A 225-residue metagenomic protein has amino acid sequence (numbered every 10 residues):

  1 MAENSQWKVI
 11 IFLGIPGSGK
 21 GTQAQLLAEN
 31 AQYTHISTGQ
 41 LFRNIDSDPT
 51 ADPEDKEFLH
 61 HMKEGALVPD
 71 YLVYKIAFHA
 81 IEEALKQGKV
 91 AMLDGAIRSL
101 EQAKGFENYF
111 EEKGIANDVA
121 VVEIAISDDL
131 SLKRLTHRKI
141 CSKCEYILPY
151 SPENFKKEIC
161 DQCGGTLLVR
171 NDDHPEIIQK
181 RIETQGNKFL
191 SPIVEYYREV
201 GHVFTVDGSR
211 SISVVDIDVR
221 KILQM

Functional and structural regions predicted by a protein language model:
A2-S5, T166-M225: NTP-dependent small-molecule kinase module
I15: P-loop (Walker A) phosphate-binding loop of NTP-binding proteins
K20: Conserved lysine of the Walker
A28-S37: Post-Walker A helix-loop "phosphate-sensing" segment adjacent to the P-loop in P-loop NTPases
T38-K113, L130-L132, R170: ATP-dependent small-molecule kinase phosphotransfer cores that center on conserved nucleotide phosphate-binding segments
D94, G114-R138, P149-Q162: Conserved phosphate-donor/acceptor-positioning beta-strand/loop module used by diverse small-molecule
E145, G164-L167: Cys/His-coordinated zinc-binding microdomains
